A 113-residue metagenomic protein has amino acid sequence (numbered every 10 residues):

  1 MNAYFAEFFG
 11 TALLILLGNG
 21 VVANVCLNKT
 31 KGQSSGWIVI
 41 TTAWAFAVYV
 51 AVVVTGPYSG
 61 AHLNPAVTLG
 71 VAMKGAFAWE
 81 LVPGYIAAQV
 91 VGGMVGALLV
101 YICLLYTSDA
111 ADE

Functional and structural regions predicted by a protein language model:
M1-S34: Helix-loop-helix hairpins and the membrane-proximal interhelical loops of multi-pass alpha-helical transport proteins
A6, G10, L14, G18 (+8 more regions): Alpha-helical transmembrane segments in multi-pass membrane proteins
N24, V53-Y58: Transmembrane alpha-helix boundary signature
G32-I40, P57-G70, L81: Short, non-helical or kinked segments that cap or interrupt transmembrane helices
A76-E80: Helix-coil boundary and interhelical linker segments in multi-pass alpha-helical membrane proteins
Y101-L105: Membrane-water interface of transmembrane alpha-helices
Y106-A111: Conserved small/polar residues in nucleotide/adenosyl-binding loops
